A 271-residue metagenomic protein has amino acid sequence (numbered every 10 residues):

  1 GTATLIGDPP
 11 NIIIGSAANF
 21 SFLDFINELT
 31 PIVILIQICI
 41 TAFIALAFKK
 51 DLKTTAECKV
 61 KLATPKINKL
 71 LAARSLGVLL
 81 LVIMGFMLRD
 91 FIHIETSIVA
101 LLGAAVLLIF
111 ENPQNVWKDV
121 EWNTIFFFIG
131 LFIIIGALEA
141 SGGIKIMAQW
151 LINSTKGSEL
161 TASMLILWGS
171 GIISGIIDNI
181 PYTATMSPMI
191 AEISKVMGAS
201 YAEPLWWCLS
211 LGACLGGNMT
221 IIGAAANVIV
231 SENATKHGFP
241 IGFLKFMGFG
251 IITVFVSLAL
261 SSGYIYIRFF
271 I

Functional and structural regions predicted by a protein language model:
G1-T2, E159-I173, M197-I221, N227: Alpha-helical transmembrane segments of multi-pass membrane proteins
A3-A18, E57, I146-Q149, P181-I193 (+2 more regions): Re-entrant/interfacial helical elements at transmembrane boundaries that shape and gate the permeation pathway
A3-T4, L23-L70, L211, L215-I271: Juxtamembrane and boundary regions of transmembrane helices in multi-pass small-molecule transporters and channels
I12-F22, I83-I94, Y266: Transmembrane helix-loop junctions at the membrane interface of multipass transporters and ion channels
G15, I44, F48, I135 (+8 more regions): Membrane-water interface at transmembrane helix exits
I26-I34, A72, L76-L80, L101-L102 (+4 more regions): Hydrophobic alpha-helical transmembrane segments
Q37-N112: Long, contiguous bundles of hydrophobic transmembrane helices that form the permeation core of multi-pass
V78-K195, S200-A202: Transmembrane helical segments that form the transport core of multi-pass membrane transport proteins
